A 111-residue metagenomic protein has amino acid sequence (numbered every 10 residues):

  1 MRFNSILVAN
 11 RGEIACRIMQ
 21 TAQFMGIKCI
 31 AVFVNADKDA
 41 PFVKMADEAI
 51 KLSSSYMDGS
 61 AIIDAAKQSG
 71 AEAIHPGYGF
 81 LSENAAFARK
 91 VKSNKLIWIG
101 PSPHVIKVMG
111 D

Functional and structural regions predicted by a protein language model:
M1-D111: N-terminal beta-alpha lobe that positions the nucleotide/phosphoryl donor in ATP/NTP-coupled carboxylate activation
